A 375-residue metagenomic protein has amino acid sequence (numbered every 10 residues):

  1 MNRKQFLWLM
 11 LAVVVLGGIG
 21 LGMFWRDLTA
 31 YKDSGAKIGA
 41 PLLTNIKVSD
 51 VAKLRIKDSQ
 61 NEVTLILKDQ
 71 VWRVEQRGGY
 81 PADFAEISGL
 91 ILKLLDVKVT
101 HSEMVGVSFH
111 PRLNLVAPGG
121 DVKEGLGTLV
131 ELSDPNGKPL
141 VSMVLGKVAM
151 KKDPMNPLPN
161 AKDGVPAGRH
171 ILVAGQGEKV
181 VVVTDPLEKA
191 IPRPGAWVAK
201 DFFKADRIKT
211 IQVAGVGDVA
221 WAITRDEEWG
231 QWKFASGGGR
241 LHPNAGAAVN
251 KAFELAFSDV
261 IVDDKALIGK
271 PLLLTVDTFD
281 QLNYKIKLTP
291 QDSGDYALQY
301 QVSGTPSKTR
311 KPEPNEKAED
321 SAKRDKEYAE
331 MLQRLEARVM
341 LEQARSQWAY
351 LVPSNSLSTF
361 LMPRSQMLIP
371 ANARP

Functional and structural regions predicted by a protein language model:
M1-P375: Secondary-structure "cap/kink" motif recognition
